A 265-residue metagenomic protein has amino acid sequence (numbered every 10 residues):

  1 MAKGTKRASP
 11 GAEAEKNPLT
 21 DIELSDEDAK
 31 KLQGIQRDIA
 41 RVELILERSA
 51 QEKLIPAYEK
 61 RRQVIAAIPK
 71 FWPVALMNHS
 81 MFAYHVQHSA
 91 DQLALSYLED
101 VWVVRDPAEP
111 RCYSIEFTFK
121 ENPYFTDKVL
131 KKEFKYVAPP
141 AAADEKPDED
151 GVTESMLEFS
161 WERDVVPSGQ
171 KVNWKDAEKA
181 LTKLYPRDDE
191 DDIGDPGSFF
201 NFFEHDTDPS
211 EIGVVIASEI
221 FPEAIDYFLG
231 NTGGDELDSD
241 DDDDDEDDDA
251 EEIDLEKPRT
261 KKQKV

Functional and structural regions predicted by a protein language model:
A2-R48, E52, P56-E59, Q63-V265: Mixed-charge, low-complexity intrinsically disordered segments
